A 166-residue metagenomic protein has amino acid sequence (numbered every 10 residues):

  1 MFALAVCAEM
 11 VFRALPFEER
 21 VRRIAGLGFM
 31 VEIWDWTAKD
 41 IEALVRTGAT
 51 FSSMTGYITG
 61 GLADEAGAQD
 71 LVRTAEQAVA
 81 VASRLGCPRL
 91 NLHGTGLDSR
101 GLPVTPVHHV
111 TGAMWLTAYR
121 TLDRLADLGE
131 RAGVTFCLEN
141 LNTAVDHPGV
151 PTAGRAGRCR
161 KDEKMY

Functional and structural regions predicted by a protein language model:
M1-P88, G112-A113, Y119, E163: N-terminal pre-domain/capping segments
E65-Y166: Active-site acidic/histidine proton-transfer and metal-coordination neighborhood in alpha/beta enzyme cores
